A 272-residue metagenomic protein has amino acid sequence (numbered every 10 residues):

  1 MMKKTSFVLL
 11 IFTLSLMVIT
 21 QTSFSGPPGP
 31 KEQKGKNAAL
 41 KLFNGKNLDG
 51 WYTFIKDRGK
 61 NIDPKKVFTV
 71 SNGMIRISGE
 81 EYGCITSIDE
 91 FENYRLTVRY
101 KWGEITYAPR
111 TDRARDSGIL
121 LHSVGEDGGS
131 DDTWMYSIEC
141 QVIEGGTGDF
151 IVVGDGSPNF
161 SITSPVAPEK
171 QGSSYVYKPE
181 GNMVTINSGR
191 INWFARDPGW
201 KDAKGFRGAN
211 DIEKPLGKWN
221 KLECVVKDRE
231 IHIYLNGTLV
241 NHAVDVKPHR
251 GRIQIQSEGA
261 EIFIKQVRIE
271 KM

Functional and structural regions predicted by a protein language model:
M1-I11: Bacterial N-terminal signal peptides that target proteins for export
L9-I19: Bacterial N-terminal signal peptides
S25-M272: Carbohydrate-interacting regions of secretory-pathway proteins
